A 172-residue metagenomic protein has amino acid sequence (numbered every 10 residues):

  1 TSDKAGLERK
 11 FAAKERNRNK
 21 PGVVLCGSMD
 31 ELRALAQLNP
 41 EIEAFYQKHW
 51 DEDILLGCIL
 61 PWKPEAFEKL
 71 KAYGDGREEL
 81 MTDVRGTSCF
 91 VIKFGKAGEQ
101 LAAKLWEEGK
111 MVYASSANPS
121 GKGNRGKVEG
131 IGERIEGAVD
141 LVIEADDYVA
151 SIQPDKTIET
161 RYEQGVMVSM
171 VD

Functional and structural regions predicted by a protein language model:
T1-D172: Active-site-adjacent structural elements in enzyme catalytic cores
